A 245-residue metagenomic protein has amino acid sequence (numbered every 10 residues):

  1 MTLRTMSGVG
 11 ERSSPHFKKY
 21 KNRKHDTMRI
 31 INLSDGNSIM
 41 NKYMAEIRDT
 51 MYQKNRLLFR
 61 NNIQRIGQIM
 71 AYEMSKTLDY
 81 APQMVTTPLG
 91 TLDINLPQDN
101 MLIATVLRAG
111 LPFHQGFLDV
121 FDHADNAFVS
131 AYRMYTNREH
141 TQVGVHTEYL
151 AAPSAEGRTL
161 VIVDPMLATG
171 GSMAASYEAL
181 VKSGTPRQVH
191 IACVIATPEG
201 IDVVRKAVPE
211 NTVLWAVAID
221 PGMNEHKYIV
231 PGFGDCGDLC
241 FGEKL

Functional and structural regions predicted by a protein language model:
T2-L245: PRPP-associated nucleotide enzymes
